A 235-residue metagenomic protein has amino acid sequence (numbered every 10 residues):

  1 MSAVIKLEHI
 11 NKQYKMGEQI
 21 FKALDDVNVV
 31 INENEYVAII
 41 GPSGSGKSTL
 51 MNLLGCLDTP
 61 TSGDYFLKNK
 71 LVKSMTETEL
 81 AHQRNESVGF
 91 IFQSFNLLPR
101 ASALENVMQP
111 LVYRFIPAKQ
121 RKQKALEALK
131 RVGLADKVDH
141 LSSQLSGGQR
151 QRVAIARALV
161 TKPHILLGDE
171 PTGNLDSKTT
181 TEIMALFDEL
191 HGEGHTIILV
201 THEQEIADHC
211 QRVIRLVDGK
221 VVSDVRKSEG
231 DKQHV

Functional and structural regions predicted by a protein language model:
M1-Q13, S223-V235: ABC-family P-loop ATPase nucleotide-binding domain
V4-L216: ABC family nucleotide-binding domain
V213-R226: H-loop (His-switch) and adjacent beta-strand-loop-beta switch element of ABC-type ATPase nucleotide-binding domains
